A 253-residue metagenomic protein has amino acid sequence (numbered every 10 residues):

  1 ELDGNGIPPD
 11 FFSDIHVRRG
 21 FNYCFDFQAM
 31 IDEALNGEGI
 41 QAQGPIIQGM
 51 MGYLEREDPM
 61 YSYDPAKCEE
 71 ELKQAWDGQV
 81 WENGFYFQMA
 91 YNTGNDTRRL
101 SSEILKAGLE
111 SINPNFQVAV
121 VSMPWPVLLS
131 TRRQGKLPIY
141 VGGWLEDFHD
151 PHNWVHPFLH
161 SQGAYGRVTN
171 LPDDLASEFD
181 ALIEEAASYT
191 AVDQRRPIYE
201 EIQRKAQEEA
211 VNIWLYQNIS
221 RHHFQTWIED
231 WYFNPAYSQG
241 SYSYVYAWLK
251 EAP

Functional and structural regions predicted by a protein language model:
E1-G4, Q28, Q41, G142: Extracellular/periplasmic solute-recognition and catalytic clefts
E1-S13, M51-K67, G78-N83, T131-G135 (+3 more regions): Short, solvent-exposed loop/beta-turn-alpha elements that line the ligand-binding surface or hinge of extracytoplasmic
P8, I40-A75, T93-L100: Structural transition elements
F11, A29-E33, P126-H160, A206-Q207: Pocket-flanking alpha-helical
I15, R19, Y23, Q28 (+10 more regions): Solvent-exposed, polar/charged alpha-helical surfaces in well-ordered, non-transmembrane soluble domains, broadly
Q28-M51, S188-Y216: Ligand-binding clefts/hinges and TM-proximal coupling segments of bilobed small-molecule sensing domains
D32-G37, G44-I46, L100-E103, P151-V155 (+1 more regions): Short, solvent-exposed loop/turn and secondary-structure capping segments
G39, M50-M51, Q74-E146, V192 (+1 more regions): Ligand/substrate-recognition segments at binding pockets and active sites
